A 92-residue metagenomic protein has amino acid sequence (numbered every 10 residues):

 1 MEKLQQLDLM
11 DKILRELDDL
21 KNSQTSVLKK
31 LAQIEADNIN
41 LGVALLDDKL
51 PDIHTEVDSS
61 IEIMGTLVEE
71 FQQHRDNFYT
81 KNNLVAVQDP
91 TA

Functional and structural regions predicted by a protein language model:
M1-L9: Short, charge-rich amphipathic alpha-helices with coiled-coil/heptad character
Q5-Q6, Q24, Q33, Q72-Q73 (+1 more regions): Residue-identity detector for glutamine
D8-K21: Short, charge/polar-rich alpha-helical segments
L14-L17, L28, M64, R75: Generic N-terminal initiation segments characterized by hydrophobic and/or small/turn-forming residues
D18-N40, K49: Amphipathic alpha-helical interaction modules
Q24, E56-H74: Amphipathic alpha-helical coiled-coil segments
N38-G42, L67-A92: Long amphipathic alpha-helical coiled-coil segments
G42-I63: Short, glycine/alanine-rich amphipathic alpha-helical segment that often forms an alpha-turn-alpha hairpin
